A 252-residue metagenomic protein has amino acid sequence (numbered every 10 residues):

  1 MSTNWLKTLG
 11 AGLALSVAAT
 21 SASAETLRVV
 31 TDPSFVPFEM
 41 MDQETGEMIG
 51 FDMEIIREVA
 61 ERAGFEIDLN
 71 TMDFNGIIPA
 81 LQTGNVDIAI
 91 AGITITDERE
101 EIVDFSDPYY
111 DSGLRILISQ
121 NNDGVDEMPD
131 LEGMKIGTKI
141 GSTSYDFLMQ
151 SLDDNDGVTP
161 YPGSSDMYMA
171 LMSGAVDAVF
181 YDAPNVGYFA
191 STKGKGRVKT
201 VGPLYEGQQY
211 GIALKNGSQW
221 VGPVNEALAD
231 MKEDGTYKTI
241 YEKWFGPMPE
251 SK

Functional and structural regions predicted by a protein language model:
E25-G92, D234: Extracytoplasmic small-molecule ligand-binding "clamshell" domains of the periplasmic binding protein/Venus flytrap
P33, D111-I118, A183, G187-A229 (+1 more regions): Periplasmic-binding protein-like
E39-D42, I56-F65, S144-Y161, A190-G194 (+2 more regions): Ligand-binding cleft/hinge of the Venus flytrap
M53, L69-P79, D123, T159-S173 (+1 more regions): Short helix-initiation/N-cap motifs at beta->coil->alpha
M53-R62, N122, P129, M134-K135 (+2 more regions): Extended ligand-binding regions for polar small-molecule ligands
G64-E66, Q82-A91, M134-K135, G163 (+2 more regions): Alpha-to-beta junction loops
F65, I93-I95, D107-D153: A conserved helix-loop-strand patch within extracytoplasmic ligand-binding domains of the periplasmic binding
G76, I93-E101, F147-Q150, M172-S173 (+1 more regions): A ligand-binding cleft/hinge motif common to bilobed small-molecule-binding domains
